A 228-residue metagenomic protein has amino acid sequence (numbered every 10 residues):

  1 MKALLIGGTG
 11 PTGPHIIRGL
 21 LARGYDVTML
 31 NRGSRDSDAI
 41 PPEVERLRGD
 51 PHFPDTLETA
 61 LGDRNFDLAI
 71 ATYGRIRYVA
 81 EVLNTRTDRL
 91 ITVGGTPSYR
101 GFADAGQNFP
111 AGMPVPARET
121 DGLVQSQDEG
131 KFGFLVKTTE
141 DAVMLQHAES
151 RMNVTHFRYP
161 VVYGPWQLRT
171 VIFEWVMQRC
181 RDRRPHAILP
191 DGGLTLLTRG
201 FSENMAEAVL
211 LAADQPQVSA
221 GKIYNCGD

Functional and structural regions predicted by a protein language model:
A3, V27, L90, V154: Hydrophobic anchor at the start of a short beta-strand that flanks the dinucleotide cofactor-binding loop
A3-Y25: N-terminal Rossmann NAD(P)H-binding glycine-rich loop of SDR-like oxidoreductase domains
T9, S34-T92, S98-D104: NAD(P)H-binding glycine-rich loop region in Rossmannoid oxidoreductase-like domains and their noncatalytic homologs
D26-R32: Conserved glycine-rich Rossmann-like NAD(P)H-binding loop of the short-chain dehydrogenase/reductase
L30, V93, F157: The conserved SAM/SAH-binding core of class I Rossmann-like methyltransferase domains, concentrating on the hydrophobic
G95-F134, T138-D141, L145-E149: Active-site "gating" loop of Rossmann-like NAD(P)-dependent oxidoreductase/epimerase domains
T139-W166: Conserved beta-loop-beta element that borders a ligand/cofactor-binding pocket
Q178-A187, T195-D228: Alpha-helical substrate-binding/gating segment
